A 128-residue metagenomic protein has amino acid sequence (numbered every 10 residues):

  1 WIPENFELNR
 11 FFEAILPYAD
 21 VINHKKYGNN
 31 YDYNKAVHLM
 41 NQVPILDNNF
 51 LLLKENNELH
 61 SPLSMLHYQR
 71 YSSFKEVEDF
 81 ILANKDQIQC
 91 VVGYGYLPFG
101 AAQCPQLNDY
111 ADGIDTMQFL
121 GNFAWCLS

Functional and structural regions predicted by a protein language model:
W1-S128: NAD(P)-dependent aldehyde/semialdehyde dehydrogenase
